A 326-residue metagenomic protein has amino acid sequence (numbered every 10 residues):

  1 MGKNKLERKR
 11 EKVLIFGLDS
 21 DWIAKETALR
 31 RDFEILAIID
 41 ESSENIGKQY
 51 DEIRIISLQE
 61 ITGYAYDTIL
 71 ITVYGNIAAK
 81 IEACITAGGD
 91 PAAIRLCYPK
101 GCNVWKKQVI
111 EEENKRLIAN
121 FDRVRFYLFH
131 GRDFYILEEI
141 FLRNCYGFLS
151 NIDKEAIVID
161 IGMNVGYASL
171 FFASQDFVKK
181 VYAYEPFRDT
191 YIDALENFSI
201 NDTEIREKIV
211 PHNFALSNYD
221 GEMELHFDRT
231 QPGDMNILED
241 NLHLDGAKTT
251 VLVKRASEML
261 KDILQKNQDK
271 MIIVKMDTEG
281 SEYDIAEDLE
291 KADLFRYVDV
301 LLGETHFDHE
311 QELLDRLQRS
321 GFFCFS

Functional and structural regions predicted by a protein language model:
M1-I35, E41-S326: Phosphate/nucleotide-binding beta-alpha loop and adjacent structural elements of enzyme active sites
